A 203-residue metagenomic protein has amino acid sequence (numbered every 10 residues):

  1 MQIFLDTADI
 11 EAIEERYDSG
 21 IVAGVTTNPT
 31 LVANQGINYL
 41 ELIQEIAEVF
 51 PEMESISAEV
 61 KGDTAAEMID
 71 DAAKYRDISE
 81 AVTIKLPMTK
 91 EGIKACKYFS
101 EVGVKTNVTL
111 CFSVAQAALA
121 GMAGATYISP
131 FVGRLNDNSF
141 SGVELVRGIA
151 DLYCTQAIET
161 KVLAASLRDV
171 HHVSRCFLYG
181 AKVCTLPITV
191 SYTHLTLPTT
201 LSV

Functional and structural regions predicted by a protein language model:
D6, S57-K61, A81-T89, K105-Q116 (+2 more regions): Catalytic beta/alpha-barrel core
D9-A12, S19, V32-A33, N38-E91: Active-site beta->alpha loop and helix N-cap motifs at the rims of alpha/beta catalytic domains
R16, D71, A115-L119, D169-A181: Catalytic cores of alpha/beta
I21-G24, I78-A81, Y98-T106, M122-I128 (+1 more regions): Glycine-enriched alpha-helix->loop->beta-strand junction motifs that scaffold or abut catalytic
N28, I84, A120, C176: Conserved, mostly hydrophobic/aromatic
N34-I43, A65-E67, L86-S100, V114-L119 (+1 more regions): Active-site-adjacent beta->alpha loops and helix N-cap segments on the catalytic face of soluble alpha/beta enzymes
M53, K94, V108-K161, R168-H172: Conserved anion-binding
T193-T199: Conserved small/polar residues in nucleotide/adenosyl-binding loops
